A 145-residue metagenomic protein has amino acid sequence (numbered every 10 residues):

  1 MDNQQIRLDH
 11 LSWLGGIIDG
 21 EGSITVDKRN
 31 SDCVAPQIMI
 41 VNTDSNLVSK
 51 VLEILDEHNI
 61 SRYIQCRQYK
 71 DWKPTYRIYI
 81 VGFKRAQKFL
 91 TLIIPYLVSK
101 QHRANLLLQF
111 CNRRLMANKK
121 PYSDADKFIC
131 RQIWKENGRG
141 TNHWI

Functional and structural regions predicted by a protein language model:
M1-I145: Internal intein/HINT superfamily modules and their associated LAGLIDADG
